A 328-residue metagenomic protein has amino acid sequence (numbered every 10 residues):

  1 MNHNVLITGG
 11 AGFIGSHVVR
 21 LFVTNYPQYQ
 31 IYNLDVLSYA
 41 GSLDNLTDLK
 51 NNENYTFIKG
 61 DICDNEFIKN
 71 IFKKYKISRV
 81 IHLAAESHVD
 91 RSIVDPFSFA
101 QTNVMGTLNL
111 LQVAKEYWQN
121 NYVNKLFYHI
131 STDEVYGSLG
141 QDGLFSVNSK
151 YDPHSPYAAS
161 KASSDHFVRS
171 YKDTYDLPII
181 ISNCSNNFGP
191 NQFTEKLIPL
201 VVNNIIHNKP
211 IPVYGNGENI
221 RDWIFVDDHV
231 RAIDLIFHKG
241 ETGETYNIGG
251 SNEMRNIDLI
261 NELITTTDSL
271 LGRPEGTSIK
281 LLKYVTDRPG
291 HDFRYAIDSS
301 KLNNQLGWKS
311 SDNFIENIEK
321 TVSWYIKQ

Functional and structural regions predicted by a protein language model:
M1-N187, D227, N256, K320-S323: N-terminal Rossmann-like NAD(P)+-binding domain of SDR-like oxidoreductases, especially those catalyzing
V18, I31, G60, N109 (+2 more regions): C-terminal substrate-binding subdomain of Rossmann-fold SDR/epimerase-dehydratase oxidoreductases
S38, F193, L197, R255: Short acidic-hydrophobic sequence patches enriched in Asp/Glu that either
A40, N65, K74, E86 (+4 more regions): Residues at alpha-helix boundaries and the short loops/turns that link adjacent helices
D44, G140, Q192, I224 (+1 more regions): Short, well-ordered secondary-structure micro-motifs
P96, D152, T194-E195, G240: Active-site loop immediately N-terminal to the catalytic Tyr-X3-Lys motif of short-chain dehydrogenase/reductase
Q119-N120, Y128, G137-Q141, D176 (+3 more regions): Proline-centered turn/helix-capping motifs that create local helix->coil transitions or kinks
G143, T194-V202: A glycine/serine/threonine-rich, flexible loop-to-helix segment that serves as the NAD(P) cofactor-binding "lid"
